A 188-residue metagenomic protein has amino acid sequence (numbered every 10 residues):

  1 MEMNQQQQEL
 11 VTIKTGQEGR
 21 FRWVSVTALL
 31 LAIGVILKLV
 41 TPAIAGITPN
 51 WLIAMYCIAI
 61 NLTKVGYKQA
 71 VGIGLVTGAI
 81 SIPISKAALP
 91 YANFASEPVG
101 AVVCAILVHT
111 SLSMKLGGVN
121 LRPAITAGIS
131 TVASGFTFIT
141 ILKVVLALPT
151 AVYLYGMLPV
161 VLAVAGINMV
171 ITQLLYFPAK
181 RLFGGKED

Functional and structural regions predicted by a protein language model:
E2-T63: Hydrophobic transmembrane alpha-helices
M3-K14, T27-L29, I73, N93-K143: Short helix-perturbing small/polar motifs within transmembrane alpha-helices
V24-L29, M55, Y67-L75, Y91-A95 (+4 more regions): Hydrophobic alpha-helical transmembrane segments
V35-P49, T77-V108: Interfacial aromatic-anchored transmembrane helix boundaries in multi-pass membrane proteins
T41-A45, K64-V65, S85-L89, L112 (+2 more regions): Short helix-capping/hinge motifs at transmembrane helix termini and TM-loop junctions
C57-I58, I82, A101, A105 (+3 more regions): Hydrophobic transmembrane alpha-helices of multi-pass small-molecule transporters
N61, A101-H109, Y176, K180: Hydrophobic transmembrane alpha-helices
Y91, L116-D188: Membrane-embedded alpha-helical hairpins and interfacial helices in multi-pass inner-membrane proteins
